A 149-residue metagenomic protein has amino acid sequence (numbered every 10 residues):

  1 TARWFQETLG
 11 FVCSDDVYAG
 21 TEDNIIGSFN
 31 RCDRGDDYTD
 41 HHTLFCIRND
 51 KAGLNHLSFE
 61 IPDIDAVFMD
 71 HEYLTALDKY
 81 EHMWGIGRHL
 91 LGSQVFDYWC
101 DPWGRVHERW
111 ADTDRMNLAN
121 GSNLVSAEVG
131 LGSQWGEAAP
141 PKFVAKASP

Functional and structural regions predicted by a protein language model:
T1-E7, A52, F59-H107, A111-N117 (+1 more regions): Vicinal oxygen chelate
T1-T39: Core segments of cupin and vicinal oxygen chelate
S28, N55-H56: Conserved acetyl-CoA binding element of GNAT-fold acetyltransferases
N30, H42, E108: Aromatic/pi-system hotspot detector in well-structured domains
D36-L54: Flexible internal linker/loop segments at domain or repeat junctions
